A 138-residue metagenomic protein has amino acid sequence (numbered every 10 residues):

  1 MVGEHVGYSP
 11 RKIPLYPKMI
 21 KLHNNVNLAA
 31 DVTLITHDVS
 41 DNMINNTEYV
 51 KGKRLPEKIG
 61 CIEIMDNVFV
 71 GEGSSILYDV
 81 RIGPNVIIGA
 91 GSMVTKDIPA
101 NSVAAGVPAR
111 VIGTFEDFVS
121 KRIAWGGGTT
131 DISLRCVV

Functional and structural regions predicted by a protein language model:
M1-H5, D38-D41, V107-V138: Terminal amphipathic alpha-helical/low-complexity segments used for targeting or macromolecular assembly
V6-G7, I88: Hydrophobic, membrane-inserted alpha-helices
S9-R81, V107-P108, T114-E116: Flexible, glycine/small-residue-enriched loop-and-beta-strand segment within the central core of proteins
F69, I87, V103-A104: Short-chain dehydrogenase/reductase
E72-I87, S92-K96: Beta-rich strand-turn-strand
